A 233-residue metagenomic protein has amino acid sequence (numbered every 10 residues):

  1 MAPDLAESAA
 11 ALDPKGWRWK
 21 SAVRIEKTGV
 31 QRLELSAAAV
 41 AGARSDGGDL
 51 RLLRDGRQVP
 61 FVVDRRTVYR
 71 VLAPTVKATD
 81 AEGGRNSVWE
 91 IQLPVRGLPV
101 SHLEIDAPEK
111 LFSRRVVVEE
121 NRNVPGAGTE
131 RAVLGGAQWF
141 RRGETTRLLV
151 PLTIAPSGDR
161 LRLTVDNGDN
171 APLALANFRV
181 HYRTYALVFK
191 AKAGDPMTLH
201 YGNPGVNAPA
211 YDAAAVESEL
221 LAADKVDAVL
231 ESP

Functional and structural regions predicted by a protein language model:
M1-P233: Extended non-catalytic domains of envelope/secretory-pathway proteins
